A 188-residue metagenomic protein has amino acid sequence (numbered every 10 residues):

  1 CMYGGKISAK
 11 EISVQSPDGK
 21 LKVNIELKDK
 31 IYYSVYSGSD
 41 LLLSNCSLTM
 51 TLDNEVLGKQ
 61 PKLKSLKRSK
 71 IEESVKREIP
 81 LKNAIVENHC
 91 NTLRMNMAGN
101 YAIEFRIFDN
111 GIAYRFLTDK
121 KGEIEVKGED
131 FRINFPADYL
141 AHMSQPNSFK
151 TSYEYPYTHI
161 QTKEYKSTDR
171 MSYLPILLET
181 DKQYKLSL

Functional and structural regions predicted by a protein language model:
C1-E11: Bacterial Sec-dependent N-terminal signal peptides
E11-L188: N-terminal accessory beta-strand-rich subdomains and adjacent acidic, glycine-rich linkers that precede catalytic cores
